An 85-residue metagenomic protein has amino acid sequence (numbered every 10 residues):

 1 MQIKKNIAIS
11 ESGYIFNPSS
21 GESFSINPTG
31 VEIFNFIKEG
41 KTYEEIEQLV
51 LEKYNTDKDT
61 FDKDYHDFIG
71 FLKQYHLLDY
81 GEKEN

Functional and structural regions predicted by a protein language model:
M1-V31, N35, G81: Acidic, low-complexity/disordered tracts enriched in E/D and polar residues
S25-N85: Long, charge-rich, low-complexity alpha-helical segments
